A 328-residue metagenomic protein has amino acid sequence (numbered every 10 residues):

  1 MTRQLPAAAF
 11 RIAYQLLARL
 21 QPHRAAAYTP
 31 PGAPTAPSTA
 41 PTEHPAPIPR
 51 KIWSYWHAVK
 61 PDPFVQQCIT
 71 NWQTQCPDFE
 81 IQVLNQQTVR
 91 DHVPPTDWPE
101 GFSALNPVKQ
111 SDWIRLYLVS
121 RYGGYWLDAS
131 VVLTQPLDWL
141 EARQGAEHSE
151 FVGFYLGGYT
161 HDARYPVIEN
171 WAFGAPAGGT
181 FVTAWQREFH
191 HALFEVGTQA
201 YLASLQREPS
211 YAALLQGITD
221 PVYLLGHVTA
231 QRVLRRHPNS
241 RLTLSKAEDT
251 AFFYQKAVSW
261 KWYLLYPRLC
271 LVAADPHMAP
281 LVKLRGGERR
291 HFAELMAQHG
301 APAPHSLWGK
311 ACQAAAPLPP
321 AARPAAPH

Functional and structural regions predicted by a protein language model:
M1-S111, A129-H328: Glycosyltransferase-associated regions of secretory-pathway enzymes, highlighting luminal stem/catalytic domains
D112-G124: Small-residue hinge/turn detector
